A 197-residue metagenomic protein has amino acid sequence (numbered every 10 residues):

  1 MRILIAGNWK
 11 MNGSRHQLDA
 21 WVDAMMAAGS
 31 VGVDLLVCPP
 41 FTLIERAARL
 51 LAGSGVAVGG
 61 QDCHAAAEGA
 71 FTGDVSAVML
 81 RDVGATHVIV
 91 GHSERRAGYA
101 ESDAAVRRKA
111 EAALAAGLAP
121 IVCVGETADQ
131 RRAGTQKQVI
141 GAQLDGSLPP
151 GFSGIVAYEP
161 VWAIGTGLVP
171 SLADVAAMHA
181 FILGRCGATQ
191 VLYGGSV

Functional and structural regions predicted by a protein language model:
M1-V75, D145-F152, A157: Conserved N-terminal beta1-alpha1 strand-loop-helix module at the mouth
A6, G59-D62, V88-E94, I121-G125 (+1 more regions): Short beta-strands and strand-loop turn motifs
M11, F41-L43, D62-H64, E94 (+3 more regions): Active-site-proximal loop/turn and secondary-structure-junction residues that shape catalytic pockets, frequently
D34, S54-G60, A119, R185-Y193: Short beta-strand/loop segments at the ligand-binding rim of alpha/beta enzyme cores
L36-P40, E68, G98-E101, Q130-A142: Active-site glycine- and acidic-residue-rich loops that bind and position anionic ligands or nucleotide-like cofactors
P39, V90, Y158, T166 (+1 more regions): Glycine-rich beta-strand-to-loop/alpha-helix junction loops that act as flexible
A52-A112: Glycine/small-residue-rich loop that forms an oxyanion/phosphate-binding "nest" at active or ligand-binding sites
A116-G187: Active-site rim beta-loop-alpha module in soluble metabolic enzymes
